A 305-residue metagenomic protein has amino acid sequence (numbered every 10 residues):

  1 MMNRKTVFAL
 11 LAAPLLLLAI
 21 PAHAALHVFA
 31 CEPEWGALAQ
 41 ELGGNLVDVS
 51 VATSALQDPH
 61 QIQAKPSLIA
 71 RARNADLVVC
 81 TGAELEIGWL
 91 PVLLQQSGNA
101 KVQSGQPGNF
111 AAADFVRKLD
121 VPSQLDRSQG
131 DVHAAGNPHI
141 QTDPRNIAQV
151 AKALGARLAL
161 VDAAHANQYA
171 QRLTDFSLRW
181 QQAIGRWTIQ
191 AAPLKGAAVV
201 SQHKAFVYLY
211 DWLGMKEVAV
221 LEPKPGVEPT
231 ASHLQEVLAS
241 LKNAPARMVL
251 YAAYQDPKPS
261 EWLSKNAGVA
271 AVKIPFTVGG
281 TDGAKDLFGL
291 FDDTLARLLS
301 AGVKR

Functional and structural regions predicted by a protein language model:
M1-L11: Bacterial N-terminal signal peptides that target proteins for export
A9-A19: Bacterial N-terminal signal peptides
A24-R305: Extracytoplasmic metal-acquisition and chelation regions
